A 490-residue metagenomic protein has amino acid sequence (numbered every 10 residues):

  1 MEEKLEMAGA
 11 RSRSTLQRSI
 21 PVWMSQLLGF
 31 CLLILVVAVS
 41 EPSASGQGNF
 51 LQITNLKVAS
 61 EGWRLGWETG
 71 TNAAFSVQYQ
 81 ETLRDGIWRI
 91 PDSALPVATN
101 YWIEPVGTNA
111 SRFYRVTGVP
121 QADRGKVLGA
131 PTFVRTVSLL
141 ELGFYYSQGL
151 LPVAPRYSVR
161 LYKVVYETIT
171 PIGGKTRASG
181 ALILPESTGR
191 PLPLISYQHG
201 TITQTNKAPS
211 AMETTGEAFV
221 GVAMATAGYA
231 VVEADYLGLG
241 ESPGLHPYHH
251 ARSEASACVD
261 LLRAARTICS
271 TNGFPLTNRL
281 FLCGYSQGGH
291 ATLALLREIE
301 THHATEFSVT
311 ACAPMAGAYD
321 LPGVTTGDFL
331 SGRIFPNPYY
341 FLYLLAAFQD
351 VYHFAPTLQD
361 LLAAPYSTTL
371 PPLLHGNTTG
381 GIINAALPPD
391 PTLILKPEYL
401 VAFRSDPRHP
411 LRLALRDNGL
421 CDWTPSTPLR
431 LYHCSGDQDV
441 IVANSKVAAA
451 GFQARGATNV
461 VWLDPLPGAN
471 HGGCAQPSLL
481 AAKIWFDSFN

Functional and structural regions predicted by a protein language model:
S43-Q121: Short, composition-biased motifs enriched in small/polar/acidic residues
P120-R190, Q453: Catalytic-loop region of hydrolases
P171-S179, I183-T226: Short, surface-exposed "cap/lid" segments of acyl-processing enzymes
Y248-S270: Alpha/beta-hydrolase active-site loop
M315-D422: Accessory cap/linker subdomain of secreted extracellular hydrolases
T326, R404-P407, R412-L413, K446-N490: C-terminal catalytic histidine-bearing segment of alpha/beta-hydrolase fold enzymes
L431-D437: Short beta-strand/loop motif that positions the catalytic acidic residue of the alpha/beta-hydrolase fold
Q438-N444: Conserved alpha/beta-hydrolase "acid-adjacent" motif
